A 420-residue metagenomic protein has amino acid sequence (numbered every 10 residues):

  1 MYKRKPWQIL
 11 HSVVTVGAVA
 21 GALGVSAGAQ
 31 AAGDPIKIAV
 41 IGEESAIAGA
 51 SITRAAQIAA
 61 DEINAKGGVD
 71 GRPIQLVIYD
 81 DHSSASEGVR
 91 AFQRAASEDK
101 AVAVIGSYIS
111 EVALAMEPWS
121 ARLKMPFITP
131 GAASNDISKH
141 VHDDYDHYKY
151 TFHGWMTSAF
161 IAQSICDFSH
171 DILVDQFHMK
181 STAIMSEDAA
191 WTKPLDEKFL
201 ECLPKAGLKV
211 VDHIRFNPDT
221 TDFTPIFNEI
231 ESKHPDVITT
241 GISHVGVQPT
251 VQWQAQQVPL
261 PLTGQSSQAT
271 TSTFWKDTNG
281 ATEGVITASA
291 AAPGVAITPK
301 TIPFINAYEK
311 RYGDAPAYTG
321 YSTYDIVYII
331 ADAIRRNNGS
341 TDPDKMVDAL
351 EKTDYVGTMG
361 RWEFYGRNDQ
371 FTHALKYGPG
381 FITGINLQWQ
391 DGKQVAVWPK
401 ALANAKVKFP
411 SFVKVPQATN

Functional and structural regions predicted by a protein language model:
M1-K37, A65, P416-N420: Short, low-complexity disordered leader/linker segments with a strong preference for bacterial N-terminal type II
G28-V40, G68-P73, I172-K180: Immediate post-signal peptide segment of exported/extracytoplasmic ligand-binding proteins
G33-P35, A48-Q57, K66-H142, G154 (+2 more regions): Beta-alpha junction/loop-to-helix N-cap segments that form part of ligand/metal-binding clefts
K37-Q57, Y79-S86, Y108-I109, M185-P194 (+2 more regions): Extracytoplasmic "Venus flytrap"
A101-D212, P261-G284: Extracytoplasmic ligand/sensor domains, especially the bilobed periplasmic-binding protein
S110-R122, F199, N228, K233-Q256 (+1 more regions): Hydrophobic alpha-helical
S134, S158, T250-Y324, R336-N337 (+1 more regions): Extracellular/periplasmic periplasmic-binding protein-like sensory domains
K310-G320, A331-W398, N420: Segments of small-molecule ligand-sensing domains
